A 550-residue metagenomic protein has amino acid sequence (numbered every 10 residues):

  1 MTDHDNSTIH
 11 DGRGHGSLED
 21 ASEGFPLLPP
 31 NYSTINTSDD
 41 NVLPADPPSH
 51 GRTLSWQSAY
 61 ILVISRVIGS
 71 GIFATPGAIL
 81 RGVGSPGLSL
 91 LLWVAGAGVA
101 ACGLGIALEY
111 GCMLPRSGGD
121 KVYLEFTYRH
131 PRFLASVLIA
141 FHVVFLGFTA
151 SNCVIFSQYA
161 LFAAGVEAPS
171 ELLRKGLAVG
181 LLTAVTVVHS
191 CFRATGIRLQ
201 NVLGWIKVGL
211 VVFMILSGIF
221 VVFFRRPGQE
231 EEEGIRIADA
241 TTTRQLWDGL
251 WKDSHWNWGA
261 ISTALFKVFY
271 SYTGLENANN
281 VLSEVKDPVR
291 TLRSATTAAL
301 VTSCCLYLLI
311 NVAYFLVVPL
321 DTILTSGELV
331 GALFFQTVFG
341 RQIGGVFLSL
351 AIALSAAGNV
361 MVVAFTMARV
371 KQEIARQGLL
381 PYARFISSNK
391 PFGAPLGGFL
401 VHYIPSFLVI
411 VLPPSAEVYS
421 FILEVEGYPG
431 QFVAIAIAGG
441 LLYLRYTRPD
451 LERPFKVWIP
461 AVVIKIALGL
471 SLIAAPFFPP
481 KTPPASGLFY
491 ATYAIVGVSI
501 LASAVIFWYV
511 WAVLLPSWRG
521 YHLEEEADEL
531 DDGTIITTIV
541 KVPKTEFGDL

Functional and structural regions predicted by a protein language model:
M1-V83, A100-A101, P516-L550: Membrane-interface "cap" regions at the ends of multi-pass membrane proteins
T8, L27, I35, S49 (+2 more regions): Helix-loop-helix junctions that connect adjacent transmembrane segments in multi-pass membrane transporters
P44-D46, H50-I155, F269, A278 (+3 more regions): Transmembrane helix-boundary motif of multi-pass solute transporters/channels
A101-L182, T186, A356-V370, V418 (+1 more regions): Hydrophobic transmembrane alpha-helices that form the core helical bundles of multi-pass secondary transporters
R116, A140-I155, K267, Y272-V285 (+3 more regions): Membrane-helix boundary/coupling elements in multi-pass transport proteins
G119-P131, F162, L246-W251, A264 (+2 more regions): TM-loop-TM module centered on a large, flexible mid-protein loop between adjacent transmembrane helices in multi-pass
R174-A240, T273, T296-T297, L423-A434 (+2 more regions): Membrane-interface loop-to-helix entry segments
R384-L396, A434-I495: C-terminal membrane-solvent junction of multi-pass transporters and transport-like membrane proteins
